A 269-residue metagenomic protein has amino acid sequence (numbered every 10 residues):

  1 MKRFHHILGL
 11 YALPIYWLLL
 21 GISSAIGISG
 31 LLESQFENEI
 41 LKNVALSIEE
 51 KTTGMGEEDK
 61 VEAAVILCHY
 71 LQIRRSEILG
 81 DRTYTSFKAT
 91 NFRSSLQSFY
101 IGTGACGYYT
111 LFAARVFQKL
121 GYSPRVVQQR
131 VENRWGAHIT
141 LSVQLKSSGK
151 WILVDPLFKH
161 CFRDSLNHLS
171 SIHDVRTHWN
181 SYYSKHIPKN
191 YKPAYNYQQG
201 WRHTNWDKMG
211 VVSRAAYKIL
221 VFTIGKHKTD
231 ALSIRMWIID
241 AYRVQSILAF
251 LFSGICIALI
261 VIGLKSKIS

Functional and structural regions predicted by a protein language model:
K2-G21, Q245, I262-S269: N-terminal Sec-pathway targeting helices
L10-I15, S233-S253: Juxtamembrane/start-of-transmembrane alpha-helix segments at the extracytoplasmic/lumenal side of membrane anchors
A12-L31, F252-I260: Hydrophobic membrane-insertion alpha-helices, especially the h-region of bacterial N-terminal signal peptides
S29-I101: Secondary-structure boundary elements
A64, C68, F92, S98-V127 (+1 more regions): Cysteine-centered nucleophilic/redox motifs
L111-Y182: Hydrophobic/aromatic-rich core segments of domains that either
K159-A231: Extracytoplasmic/lumenal ectodomains and periplasmic regions of secretory and membrane proteins
S233-M236, L251-S269: C-terminal accessory/tail domains of diverse enzymes
